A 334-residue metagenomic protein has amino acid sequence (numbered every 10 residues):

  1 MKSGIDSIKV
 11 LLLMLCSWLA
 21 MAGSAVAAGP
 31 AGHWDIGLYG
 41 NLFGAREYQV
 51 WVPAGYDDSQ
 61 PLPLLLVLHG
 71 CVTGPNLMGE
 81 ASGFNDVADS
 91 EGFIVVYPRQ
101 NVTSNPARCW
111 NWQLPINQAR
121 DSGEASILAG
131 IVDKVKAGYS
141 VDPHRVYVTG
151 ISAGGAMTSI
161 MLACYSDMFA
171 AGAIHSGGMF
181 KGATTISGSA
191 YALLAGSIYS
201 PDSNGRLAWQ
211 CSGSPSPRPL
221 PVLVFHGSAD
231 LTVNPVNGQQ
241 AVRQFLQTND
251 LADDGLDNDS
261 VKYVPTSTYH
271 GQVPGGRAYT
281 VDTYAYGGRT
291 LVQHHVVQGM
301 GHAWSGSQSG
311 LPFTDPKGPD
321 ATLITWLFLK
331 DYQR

Functional and structural regions predicted by a protein language model:
V10-M21: Bacterial N-terminal signal peptides
G23-L64, N76-S90, P143-R145, T149-A153 (+8 more regions): A domain-start/cap signature at the N-terminus of enzymes
A54-Q60, W110-A153, A163-F169, P217: Gly/Ser-rich "nucleophile elbow"/oxyanion-hole loop immediately N-terminal to the catalytic nucleophile in hydrolases
Y56-P106, K181-G182, A303-W304: Short substrate-entry loop that stabilizes the transition state in hydrolases
H69, T149-S152, G227: Conserved alpha/beta-hydrolase "nucleophile elbow" surrounding the catalytic nucleophile
M168-M179, A183: A conserved short beta-strand
V224-H226, D230: Short beta-strand/loop motif that positions the catalytic acidic residue of the alpha/beta-hydrolase fold
T232-N237, S305: Conserved alpha/beta-hydrolase "acid-adjacent" motif
